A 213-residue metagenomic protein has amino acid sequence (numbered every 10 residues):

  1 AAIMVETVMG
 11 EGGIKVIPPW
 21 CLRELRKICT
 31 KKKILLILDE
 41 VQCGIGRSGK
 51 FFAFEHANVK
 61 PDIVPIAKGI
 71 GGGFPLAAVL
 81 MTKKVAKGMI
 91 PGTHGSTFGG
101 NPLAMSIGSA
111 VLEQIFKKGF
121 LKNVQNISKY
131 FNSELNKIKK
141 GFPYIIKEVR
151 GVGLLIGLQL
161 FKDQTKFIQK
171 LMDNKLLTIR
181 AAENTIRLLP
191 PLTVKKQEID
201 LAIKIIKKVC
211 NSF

Functional and structural regions predicted by a protein language model:
A1-F213: Conserved N-terminal phosphate-binding loop of PLP-dependent enzymes in the Aspartate aminotransferase
